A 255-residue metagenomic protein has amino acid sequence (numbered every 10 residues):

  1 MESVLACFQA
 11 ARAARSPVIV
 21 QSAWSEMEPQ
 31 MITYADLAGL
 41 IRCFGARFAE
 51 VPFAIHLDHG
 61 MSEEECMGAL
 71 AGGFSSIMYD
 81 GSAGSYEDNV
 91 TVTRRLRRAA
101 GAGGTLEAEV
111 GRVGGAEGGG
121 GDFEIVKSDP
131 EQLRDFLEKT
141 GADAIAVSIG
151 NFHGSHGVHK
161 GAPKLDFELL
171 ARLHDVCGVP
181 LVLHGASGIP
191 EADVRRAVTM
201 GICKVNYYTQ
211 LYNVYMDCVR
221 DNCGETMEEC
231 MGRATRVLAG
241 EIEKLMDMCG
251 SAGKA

Functional and structural regions predicted by a protein language model:
M1-E26, Y34-E50, H59-C177, E191-Y207 (+2 more regions): Alpha/beta enzyme core
P29, T33, D88, I125 (+2 more regions): Catalytic cores of large soluble enzymes that bind and process phosphate-bearing ligands
P180: Active-site-adjacent substrate-binding region of metalloamidase/peptidase-like peptide-processing proteins
L183-S187: Glycine-rich beta-strand-to-loop/alpha-helix junction loops that act as flexible
L211-Y212, E241: Short, highly charged low-complexity linear segments
V219-A255: Extended, intrinsically disordered, low-complexity segments
